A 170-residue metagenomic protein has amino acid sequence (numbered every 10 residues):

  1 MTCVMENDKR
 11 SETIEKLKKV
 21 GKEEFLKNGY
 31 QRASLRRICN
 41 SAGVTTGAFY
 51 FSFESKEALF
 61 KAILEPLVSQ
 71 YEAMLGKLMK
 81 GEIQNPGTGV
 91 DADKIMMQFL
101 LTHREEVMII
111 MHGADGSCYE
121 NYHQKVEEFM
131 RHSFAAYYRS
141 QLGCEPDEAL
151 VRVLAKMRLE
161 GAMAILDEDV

Functional and structural regions predicted by a protein language model:
M1-R10: N-terminal intrinsically disordered/low-complexity leader segments
K16, V20, E24-A58, A62: Helix-turn-helix
L35, E65-E72: Short, basic, alpha-helical segments at the C-terminal edge of helix-turn-helix-like DNA-binding modules
K61-L67, Y119-Y122: Alpha-helical DNA-contacting segments of helix-turn-helix folds
A62, G76-T102: Hydrophobic alpha-helical connector segments
E72, D91, I95-T102, G116-L142 (+1 more regions): Amphipathic alpha-helical packing segments from all-alpha helical-bundle domains
G76-E82, I109-S117: Short linear capping/connector segments at secondary-structure termini
E160, A164-D167: Positions within ordered alpha-helical repeat solenoids
